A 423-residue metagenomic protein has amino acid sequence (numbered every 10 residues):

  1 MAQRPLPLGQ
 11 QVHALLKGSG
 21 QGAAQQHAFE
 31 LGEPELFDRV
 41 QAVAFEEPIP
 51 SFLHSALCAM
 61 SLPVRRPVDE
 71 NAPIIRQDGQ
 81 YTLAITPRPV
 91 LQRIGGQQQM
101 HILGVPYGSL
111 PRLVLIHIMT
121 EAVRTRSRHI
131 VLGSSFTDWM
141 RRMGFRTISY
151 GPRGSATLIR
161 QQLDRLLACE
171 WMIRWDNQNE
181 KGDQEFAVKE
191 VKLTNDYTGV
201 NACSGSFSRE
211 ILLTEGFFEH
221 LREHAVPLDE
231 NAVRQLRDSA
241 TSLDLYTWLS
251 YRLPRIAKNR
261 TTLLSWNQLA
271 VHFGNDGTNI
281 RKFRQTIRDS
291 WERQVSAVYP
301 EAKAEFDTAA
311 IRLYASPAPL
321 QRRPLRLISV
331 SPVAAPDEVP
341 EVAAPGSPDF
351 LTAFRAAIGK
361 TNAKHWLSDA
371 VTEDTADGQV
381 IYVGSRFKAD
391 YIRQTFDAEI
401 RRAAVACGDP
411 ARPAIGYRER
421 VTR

Functional and structural regions predicted by a protein language model:
M1-P348: Charged, alpha-helix-forming regions
V342-R423: Polybasic interaction patches
